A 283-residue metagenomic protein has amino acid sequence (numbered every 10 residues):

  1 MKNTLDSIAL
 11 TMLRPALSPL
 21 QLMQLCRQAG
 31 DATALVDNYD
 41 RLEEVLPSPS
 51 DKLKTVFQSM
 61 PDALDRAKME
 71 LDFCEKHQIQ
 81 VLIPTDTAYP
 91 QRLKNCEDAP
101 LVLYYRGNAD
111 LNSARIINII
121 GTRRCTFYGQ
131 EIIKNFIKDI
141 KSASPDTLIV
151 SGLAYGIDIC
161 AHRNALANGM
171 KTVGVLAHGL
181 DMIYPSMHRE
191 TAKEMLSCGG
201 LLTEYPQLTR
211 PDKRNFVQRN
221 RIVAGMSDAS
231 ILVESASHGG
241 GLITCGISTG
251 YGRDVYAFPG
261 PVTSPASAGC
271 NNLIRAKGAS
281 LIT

Functional and structural regions predicted by a protein language model:
M1-T4, I83-T283: Glycine-biased, small-residue-rich flexible motifs in mid-sequence functional cores and linkers
M1-T87, L273: Short, small/acidic-rich helices and loops at N termini and domain boundaries of DNA replication/processing enzymes
